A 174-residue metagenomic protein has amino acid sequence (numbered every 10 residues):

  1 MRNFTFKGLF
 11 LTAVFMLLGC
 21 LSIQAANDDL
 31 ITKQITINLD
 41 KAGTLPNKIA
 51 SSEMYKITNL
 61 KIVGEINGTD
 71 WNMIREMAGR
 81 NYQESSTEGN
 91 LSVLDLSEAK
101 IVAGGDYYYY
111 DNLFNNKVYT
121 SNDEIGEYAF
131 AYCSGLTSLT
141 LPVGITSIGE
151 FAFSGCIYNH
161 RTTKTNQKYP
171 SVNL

Functional and structural regions predicted by a protein language model:
M1-L11: Bacterial N-terminal signal peptides that target proteins for export
K7, V14, K164-Q167: Serine/threonine-rich, low-complexity intrinsically disordered segments
L9-S22: Bacterial N-terminal signal peptides
I23-N27: Boundary at the C-terminal end of the N-terminal hydrophobic targeting segment
L30-D40, I57-I66, S86-E124, S134-S147 (+1 more regions): Structural signature of tandem-repeat unit edges
G43-E53, T69-G79, Q83, V172: Short, T/G/N/S-enriched strand-turn elements that build extracellular solenoid repeat scaffolds
N72-M73, D106-Y107, F153: Short, solvent-exposed loop/turn and secondary-structure capping segments
G126-A129, G149-S154: Consensus positions within tandem repeat domains that build extended binding/scaffold surfaces
